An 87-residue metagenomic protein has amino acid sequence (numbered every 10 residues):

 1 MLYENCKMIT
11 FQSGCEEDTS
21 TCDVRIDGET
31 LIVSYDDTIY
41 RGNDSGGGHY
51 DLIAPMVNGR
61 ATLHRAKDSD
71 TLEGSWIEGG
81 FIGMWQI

Functional and structural regions predicted by a protein language model:
M1-I87: Central antiparallel beta-sheet cores of small beta-barrel/beta-sandwich binding domains
